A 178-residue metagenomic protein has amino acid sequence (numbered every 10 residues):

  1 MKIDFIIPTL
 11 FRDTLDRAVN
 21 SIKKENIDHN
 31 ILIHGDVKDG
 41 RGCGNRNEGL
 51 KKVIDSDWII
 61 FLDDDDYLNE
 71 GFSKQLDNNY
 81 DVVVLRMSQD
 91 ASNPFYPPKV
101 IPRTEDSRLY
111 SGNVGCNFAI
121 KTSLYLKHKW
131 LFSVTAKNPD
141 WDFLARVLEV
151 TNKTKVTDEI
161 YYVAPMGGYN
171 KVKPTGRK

Functional and structural regions predicted by a protein language model:
R17-I33: Short, acidic, metal-binding catalytic loop of nucleotide-sugar glycosyltransferases
K38-V53: Glycine-rich, basic loop-to-helix element that forms the pyrophosphate-binding segment of sugar-nucleotide handling
S56-Y67: Short beta-strand-to-loop acidic/aromatic patch adjacent to the donor-nucleotide binding site
D66-D77: Acidic donor-binding/catalytic loop of UDP-sugar-dependent glycosyltransferases, especially processive GT2
V83-P97: Short beta-strand-to-loop element that shapes/binds the nucleotide-sugar donor at the catalytic cleft/hinge
I101-I120: A recurrent flexible, glycine/aromatic-enriched loop bordering the glycosyltransferase active site that acts as
A136-F143: Acidic donor-binding loop at a coil-to-helix junction in glycosyltransferase catalytic cores that engages
T157-R177: Active-site donor/metal-binding and catalytic loop motifs of nucleotide-sugar-dependent glycosylation enzymes
